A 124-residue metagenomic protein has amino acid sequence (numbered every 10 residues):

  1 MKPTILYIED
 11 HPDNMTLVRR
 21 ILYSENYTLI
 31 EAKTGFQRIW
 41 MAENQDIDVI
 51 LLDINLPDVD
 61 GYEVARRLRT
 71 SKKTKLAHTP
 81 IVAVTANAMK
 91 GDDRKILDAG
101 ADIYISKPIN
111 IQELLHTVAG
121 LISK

Functional and structural regions predicted by a protein language model:
E9: Conserved acidic carboxylate
P12-I30: Two-component/phosphorelay signaling modules centered on CheY-like receiver
E31-V49: Acidic, metal-coordinating helix/loop segments flanking the phosphotransfer/catalytic sites of two-component signaling
D46-D48, K73-P80: His-Asp phosphorelay/catalytic-motif detector in bacterial-type signaling
D53, T85: Active-site residues of response regulator receiver
P57, M89, P108: The feature encodes the CheY-like receiver
I109-V118: C-terminal output helix
